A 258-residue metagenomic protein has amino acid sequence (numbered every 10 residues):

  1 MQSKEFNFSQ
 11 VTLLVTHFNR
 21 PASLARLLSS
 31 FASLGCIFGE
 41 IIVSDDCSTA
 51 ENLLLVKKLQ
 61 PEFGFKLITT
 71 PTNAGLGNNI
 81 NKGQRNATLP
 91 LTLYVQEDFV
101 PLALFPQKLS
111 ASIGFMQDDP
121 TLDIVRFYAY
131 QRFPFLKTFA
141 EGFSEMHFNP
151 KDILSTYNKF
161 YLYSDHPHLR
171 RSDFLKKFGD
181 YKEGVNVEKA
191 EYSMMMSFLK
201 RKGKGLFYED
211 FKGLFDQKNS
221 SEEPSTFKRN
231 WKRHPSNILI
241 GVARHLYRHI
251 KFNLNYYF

Functional and structural regions predicted by a protein language model:
M1-S29: N-proximal low-complexity "stem/linker" segments adjacent to membrane-targeting elements
L27, P71-N86: Glycine-rich, basic loop-to-helix element that forms the pyrophosphate-binding segment of sugar-nucleotide handling
S29-G39: Short, acidic, metal-binding catalytic loop of nucleotide-sugar glycosyltransferases
D45-L55: A conserved acidic beta->alpha catalytic loop
P90-V100: Short beta-strand-to-loop acidic/aromatic patch adjacent to the donor-nucleotide binding site
L104-I124: Conserved donor-nucleotide/metal-binding helix-loop-beta segment in metal-dependent transferases, i.e., the alpha-helix
D123-T138: Short beta-strand-to-loop element that shapes/binds the nucleotide-sugar donor at the catalytic cleft/hinge
L162, P167-D173, K177-F258: C-terminal catalytic/acceptor-binding lobe
